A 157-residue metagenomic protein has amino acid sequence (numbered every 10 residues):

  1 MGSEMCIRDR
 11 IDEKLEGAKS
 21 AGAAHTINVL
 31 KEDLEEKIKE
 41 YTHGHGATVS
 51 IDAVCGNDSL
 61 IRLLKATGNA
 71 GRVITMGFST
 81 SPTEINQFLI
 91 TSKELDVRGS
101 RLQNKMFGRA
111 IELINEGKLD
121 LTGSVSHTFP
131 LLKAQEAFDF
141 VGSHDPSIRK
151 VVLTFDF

Functional and structural regions predicted by a protein language model:
M1-C6: Short, small-residue-biased leader/transition segments that mark boundaries at the very start of proteins
I7-R8, T75: Short beta-strand "acidic-cap" motif of Rossmann-like dinucleotide-binding folds
I11: Conserved SAM/SAH-binding beta-strand->alpha-helix loop
L15-G17, H25, G46, R101 (+3 more regions): Bulky hydrophobic/aromatic packing residues
E16-D96, D156-F157: Glycine-rich cofactor phosphate-binding loops and adjacent beta1-alpha1 units of small-molecule cofactor enzyme domains
I27, E40, G99-S100, G123 (+1 more regions): Alpha-helix initiation/capping motif
N57, I61-L64, N104, G108-F157: C-terminal hydrophobic helical "lid"/dimerization subdomain of Rossmann-like NAD(P)H-dependent oxidoreductases
R72-I74, E84-S124: Rossmann-fold dehydrogenase core element
